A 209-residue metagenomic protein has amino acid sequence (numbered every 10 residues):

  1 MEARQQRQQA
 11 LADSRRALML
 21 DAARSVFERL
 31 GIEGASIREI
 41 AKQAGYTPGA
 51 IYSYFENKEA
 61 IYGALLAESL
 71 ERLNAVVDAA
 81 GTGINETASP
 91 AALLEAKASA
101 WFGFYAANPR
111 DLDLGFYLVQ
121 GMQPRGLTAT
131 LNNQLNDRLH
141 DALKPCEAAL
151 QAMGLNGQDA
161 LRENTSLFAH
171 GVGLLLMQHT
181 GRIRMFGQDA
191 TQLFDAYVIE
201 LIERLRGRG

Functional and structural regions predicted by a protein language model:
M1-S14, G209: N-terminal intrinsically disordered/low-complexity leader segments
R15-A23, I40, L65-V77: Generic hydrophobic, amphipathic alpha-helix propensity
L18, V26-A60, A64: Helix-turn-helix
R29-E33, N108, M153: Short coil/turn segments at alpha/beta junctions that flank glycine-rich nucleotide-binding fingerprints
A64, D78-R110, G157, E163-L167: Hydrophobic alpha-helical connector segments
V77-D78, A92, L114, R125-G154 (+2 more regions): Amphipathic alpha-helical packing segments from all-alpha helical-bundle domains
G103-A107, A148, T165-F186, L201-G209: Amphipathic C-terminal alpha-helical segment
A106-L127, L176-R184: Amphipathic alpha-helical segments used for helix-helix packing
